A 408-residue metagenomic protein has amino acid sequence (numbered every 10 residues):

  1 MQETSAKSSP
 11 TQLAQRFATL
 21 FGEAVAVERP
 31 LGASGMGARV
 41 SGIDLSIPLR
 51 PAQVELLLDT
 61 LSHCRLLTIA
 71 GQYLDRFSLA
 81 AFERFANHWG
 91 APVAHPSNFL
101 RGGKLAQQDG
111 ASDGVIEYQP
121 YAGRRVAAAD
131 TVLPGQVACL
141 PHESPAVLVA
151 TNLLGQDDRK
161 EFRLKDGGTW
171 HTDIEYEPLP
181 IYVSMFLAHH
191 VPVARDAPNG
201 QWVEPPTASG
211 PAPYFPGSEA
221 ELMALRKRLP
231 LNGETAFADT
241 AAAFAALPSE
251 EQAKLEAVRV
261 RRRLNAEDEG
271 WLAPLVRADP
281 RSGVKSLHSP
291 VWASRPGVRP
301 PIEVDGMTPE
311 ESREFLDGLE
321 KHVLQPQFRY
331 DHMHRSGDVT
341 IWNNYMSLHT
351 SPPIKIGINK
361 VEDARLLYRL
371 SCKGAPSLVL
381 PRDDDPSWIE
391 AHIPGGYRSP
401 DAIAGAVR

Functional and structural regions predicted by a protein language model:
Q2-L66, G71-S336, Y345-R408: Non-heme Fe(II) oxygenase catalytic core, chiefly the N-lobe of the double-stranded beta-helix
